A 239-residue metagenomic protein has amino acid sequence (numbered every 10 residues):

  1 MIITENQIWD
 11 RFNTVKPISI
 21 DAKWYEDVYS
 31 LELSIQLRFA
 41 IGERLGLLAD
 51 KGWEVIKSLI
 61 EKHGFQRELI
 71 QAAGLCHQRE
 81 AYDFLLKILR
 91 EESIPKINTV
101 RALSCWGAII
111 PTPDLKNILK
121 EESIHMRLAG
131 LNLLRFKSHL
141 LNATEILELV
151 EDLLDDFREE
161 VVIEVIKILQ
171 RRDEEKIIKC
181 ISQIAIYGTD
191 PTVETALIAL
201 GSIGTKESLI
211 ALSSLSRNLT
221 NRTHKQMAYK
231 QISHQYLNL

Functional and structural regions predicted by a protein language model:
I2-K16, E26-L48, S58, F65-R79 (+9 more regions): Structural detector for internal amphipathic alpha-helices that build alpha-solenoid repeat scaffolds
I18-A22, G52-W53, Y82, P111-T112 (+3 more regions): Core helices of alpha-solenoid repeat scaffolds
D156: Conserved acidic functional residues
S214-T220: TPR/TPR-like (Sel1-like) alpha-helical repeat modules
